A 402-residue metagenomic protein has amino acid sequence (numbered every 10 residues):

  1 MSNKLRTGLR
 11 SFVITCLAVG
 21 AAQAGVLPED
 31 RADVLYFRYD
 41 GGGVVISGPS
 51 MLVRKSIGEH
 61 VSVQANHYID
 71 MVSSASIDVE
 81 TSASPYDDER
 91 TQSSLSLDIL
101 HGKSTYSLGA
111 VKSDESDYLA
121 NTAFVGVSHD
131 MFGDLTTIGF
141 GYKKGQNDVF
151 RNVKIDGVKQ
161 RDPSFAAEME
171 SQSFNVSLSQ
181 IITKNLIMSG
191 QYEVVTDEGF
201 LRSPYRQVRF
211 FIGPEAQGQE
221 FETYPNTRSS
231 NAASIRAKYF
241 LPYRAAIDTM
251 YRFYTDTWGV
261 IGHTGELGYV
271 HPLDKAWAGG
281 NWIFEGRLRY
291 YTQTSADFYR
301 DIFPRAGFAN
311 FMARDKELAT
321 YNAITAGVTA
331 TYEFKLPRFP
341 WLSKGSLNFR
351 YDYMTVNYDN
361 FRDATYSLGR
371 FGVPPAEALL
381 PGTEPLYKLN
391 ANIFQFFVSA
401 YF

Functional and structural regions predicted by a protein language model:
Q23-E29, H60, K103, F132-L135 (+4 more regions): Short loop/turn motifs that connect adjacent beta-strands in outer-membrane beta-barrel proteins
D30-V34, V63-A65, Y106-L108, T136-F140 (+8 more regions): Transmembrane beta-strands of outer-membrane beta-barrel proteins
Y36-D40, I69-S73, H101-K103, K112-S116 (+11 more regions): Transmembrane beta-strands of outer-membrane beta-barrel pores
Y39-S47, D87-E89, K112-T122, P225-R228 (+2 more regions): Solvent-exposed loop/turn segments connecting transmembrane beta-strands in outer-membrane beta-barrel proteins
S47-M51, T91-L95, N121-V125, E170-V176 (+5 more regions): Hydrophobic, lipid-facing positions within transmembrane beta-strands of outer-membrane proteins
N66-D98, L135-L201, N281-E333: Outer-membrane beta-barrel translocator/channel fold
D78-A83, V195, L201-K238, F253-H263 (+1 more regions): Outer membrane beta-barrel transmembrane domains
V127, N185, V328-A330, L389-F402: Outer-membrane beta-barrel "beta-signal"
